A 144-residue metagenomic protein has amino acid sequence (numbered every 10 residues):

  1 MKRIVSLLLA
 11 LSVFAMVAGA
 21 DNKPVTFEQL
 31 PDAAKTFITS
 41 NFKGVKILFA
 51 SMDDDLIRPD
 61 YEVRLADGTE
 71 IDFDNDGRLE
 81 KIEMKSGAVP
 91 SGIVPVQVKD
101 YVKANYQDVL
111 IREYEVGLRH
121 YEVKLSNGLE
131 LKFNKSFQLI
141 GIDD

Functional and structural regions predicted by a protein language model:
M1-I4: Positively charged n-region of N-terminal signal peptides that target proteins for export
S6-L7, K103: Short amphipathic alpha-helical "recognition" segments used for binding
L7-A15: Bacterial N-terminal signal peptides
M16-A20: Sec/Tat signal peptide C-region and signal peptidase I cleavage site
D21-D144: Interaction-mediating elements
